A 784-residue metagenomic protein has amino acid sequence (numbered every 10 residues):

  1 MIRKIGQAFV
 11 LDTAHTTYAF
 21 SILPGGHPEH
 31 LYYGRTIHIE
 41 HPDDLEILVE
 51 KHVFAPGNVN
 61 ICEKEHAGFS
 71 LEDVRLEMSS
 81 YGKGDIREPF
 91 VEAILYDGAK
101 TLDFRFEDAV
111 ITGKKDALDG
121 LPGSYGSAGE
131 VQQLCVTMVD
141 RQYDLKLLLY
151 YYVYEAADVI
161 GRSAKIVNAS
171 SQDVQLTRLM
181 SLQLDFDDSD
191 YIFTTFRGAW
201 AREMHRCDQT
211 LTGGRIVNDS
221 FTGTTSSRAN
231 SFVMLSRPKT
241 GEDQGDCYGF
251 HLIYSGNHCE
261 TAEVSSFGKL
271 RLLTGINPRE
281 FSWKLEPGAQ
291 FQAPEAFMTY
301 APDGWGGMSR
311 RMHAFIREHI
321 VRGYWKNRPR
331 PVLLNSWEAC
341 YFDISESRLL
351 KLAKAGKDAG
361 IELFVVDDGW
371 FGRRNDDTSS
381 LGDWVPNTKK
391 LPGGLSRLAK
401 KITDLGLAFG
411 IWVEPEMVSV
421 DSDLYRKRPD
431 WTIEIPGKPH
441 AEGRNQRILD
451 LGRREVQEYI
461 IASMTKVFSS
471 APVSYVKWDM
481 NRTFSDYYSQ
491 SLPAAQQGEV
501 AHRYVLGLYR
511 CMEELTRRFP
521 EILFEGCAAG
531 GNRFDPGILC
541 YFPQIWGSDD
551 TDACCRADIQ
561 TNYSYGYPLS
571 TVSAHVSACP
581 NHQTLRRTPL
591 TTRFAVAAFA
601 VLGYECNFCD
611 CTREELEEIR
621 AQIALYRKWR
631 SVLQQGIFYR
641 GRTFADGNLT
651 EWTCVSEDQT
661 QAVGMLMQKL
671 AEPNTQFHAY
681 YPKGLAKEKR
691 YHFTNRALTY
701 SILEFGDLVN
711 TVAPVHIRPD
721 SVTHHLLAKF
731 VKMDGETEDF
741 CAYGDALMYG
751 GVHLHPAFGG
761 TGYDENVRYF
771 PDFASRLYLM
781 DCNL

Functional and structural regions predicted by a protein language model:
Q7-V10, Y18, P28-E263, R279 (+1 more regions): Polysaccharide-binding surfaces and accessory modules of carbohydrate-active proteins
H15, A164, G288, L334 (+8 more regions): Conserved, mostly hydrophobic/aromatic
H15, V233-M234, E242, A645-K687: Carbohydrate-binding surface patches
E92-I94, A99-F106, W283-P302, P771-D781: Short Pro-Gly-centered flexible turn/kink motifs
K165, D173-V174, Y254, S265-I316: Extended acidic/polar, glycine-enriched regions that form or flank non-catalytic beta-rich accessory modules
W325-A462, Y475: Aromatic-lined carbohydrate-binding/catalytic grooves of carbohydrate-active enzymes
S419-E458, H502-D610: Glycan-recognition surfaces
A671-L784: C-terminal beta-sandwich/jelly-roll accessory domains of carbohydrate-active enzymes
